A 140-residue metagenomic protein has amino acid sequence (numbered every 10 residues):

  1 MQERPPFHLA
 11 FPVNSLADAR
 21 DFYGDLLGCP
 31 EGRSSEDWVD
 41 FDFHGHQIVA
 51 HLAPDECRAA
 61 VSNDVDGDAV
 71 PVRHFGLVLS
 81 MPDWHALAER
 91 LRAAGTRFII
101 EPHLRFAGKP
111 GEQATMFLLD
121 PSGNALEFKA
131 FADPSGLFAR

Functional and structural regions predicted by a protein language model:
M1, E31, V39-D40, D64-G67 (+1 more regions): Short secondary-structure boundary/capping segments
M1-D18, H74-F75, L79, A130-R140: N-terminal beta-strand motif that seeds the catalytic metal site of vicinal oxygen chelate
M1-Q2, E56-R58: Short acidic N-proximal helix/loop "leader" segments that mark the beginning of a domain or an inter-domain linker
P6-N14, D42, S62-R90, Q113-L119: Vicinal oxygen chelate
P12-C57: Core segments of cupin and vicinal oxygen chelate
D21, D25, H85-A93: Replace "anionic and nucleotidyl ligands
A59-N63, L137-R140: A short, polar/proline- and glycine-enriched secondary-structure boundary/capping micro-motif
A88-R140: Vicinal oxygen chelate
